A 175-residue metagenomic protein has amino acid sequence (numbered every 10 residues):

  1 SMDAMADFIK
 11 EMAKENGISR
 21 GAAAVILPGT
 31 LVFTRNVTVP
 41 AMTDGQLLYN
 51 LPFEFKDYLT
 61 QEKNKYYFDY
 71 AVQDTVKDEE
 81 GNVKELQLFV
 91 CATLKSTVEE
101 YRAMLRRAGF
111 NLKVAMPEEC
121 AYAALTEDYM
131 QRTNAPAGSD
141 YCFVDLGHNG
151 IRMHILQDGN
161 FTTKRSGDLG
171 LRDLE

Functional and structural regions predicted by a protein language model:
S1, G21-P28, Y129-T163, D173: Gly/Thr-rich phosphate-binding beta-strand-loop-beta motif of the actin/hexokinase/Hsp70
S1-A13, E175: N-terminal phosphate-binding loop and adjacent alpha-helix
A6, K95-V98, L171: Generic non-transmembrane alpha-helix signal with a bias for helix starts/N-cap capping motifs
I9-A22, A108: Phosphate/pyrophosphate-binding loops at sites that engage ATP/ADP/AMP, CoA/4′-phosphopantetheine, polyphosphate
E11-E15, L125-R132: A generic secondary-structure signal
A22, I26-M130: Active-site neighborhood for divalent-cation/phosphate handling
R165-G167: Short hydrophobic alpha-helix segments
